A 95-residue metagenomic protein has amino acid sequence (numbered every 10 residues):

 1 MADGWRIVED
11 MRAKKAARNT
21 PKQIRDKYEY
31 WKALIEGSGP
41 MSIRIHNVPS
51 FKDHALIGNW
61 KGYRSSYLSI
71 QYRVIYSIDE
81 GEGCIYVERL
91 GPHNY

Functional and structural regions predicted by a protein language model:
M1-Q71, I78-C84, E88-Y95: Basic, Lys/Arg-enriched alpha-helical interface segments
